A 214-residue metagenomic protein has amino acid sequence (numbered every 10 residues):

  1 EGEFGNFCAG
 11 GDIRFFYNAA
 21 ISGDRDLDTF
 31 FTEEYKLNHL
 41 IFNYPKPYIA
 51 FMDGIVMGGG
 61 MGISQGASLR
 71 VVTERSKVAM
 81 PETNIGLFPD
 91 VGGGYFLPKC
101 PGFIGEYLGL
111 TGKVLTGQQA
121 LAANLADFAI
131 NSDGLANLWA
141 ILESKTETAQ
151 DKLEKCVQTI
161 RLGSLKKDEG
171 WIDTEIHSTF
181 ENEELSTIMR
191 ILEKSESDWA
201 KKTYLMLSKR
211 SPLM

Functional and structural regions predicted by a protein language model:
E1-I21, L40-F51, T73-S76: A structural preference for short, pocket-lining loop segments at secondary-structure junctions
D12, P47, S64, A120 (+1 more regions): Terminal peptide-recognition signature
A20-F30: A short acidic, glycine-rich active-site loop that binds or catalyzes chemistry on phosphate/adenosine moieties
I41-I85, L108, G112, G117: Glycine-rich beta-to-alpha active-site loop
A67-D90, N124-L138: Gly/Pro- and small hydrophobic-enriched strand-loop and loop-to-helix capping segments that sit at the rims
G94-F103: Hydrophobic, secondary-structure "cap" segments at the distal end of domains
E106, L110, V114, Q118-S132: Basic (Lys/Arg-enriched) interaction patch that binds polyanionic ligands
L125-L213: Amphipathic alpha-helical blocks and their helix-capping loop/short-beta junctions
